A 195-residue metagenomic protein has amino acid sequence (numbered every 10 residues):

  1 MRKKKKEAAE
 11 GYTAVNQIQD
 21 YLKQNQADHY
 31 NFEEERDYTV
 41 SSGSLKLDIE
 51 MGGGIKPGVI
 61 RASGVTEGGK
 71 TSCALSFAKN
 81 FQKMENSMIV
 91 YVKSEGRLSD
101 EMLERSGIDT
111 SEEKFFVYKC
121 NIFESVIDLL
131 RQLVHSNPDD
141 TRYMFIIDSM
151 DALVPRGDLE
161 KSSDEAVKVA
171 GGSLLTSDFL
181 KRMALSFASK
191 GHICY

Functional and structural regions predicted by a protein language model:
R2-E113, L130-H135: The Walker A/P-loop phosphate-binding site
Q82-K83, V167-Y195: Substrate-engagement module of ASCE P-loop NTPases
S87-M88, D139-M144, S189-Y195: Loop/turn-to-beta-strand initiation segments
G96-L98, N121-V126: Short acidic loop-to-helix transition motifs that present clustered carboxylates
E113-F123, D158-L175: Flexible beta-alpha connector loops of hexameric P-loop NTPases
V126-F145, M183-L185: Short amphipathic alpha-helices and their capping/turn segments at secondary-structure boundaries
S149: Walker B catalytic acidic pair
A152: Residues immediately C-terminal
